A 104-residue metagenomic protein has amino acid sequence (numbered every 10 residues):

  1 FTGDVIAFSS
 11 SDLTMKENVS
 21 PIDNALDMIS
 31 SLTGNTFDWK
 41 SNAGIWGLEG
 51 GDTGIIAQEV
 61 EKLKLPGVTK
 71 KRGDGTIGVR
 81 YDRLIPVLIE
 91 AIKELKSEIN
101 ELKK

Functional and structural regions predicted by a protein language model:
F1-D82, L95-K104: C-terminal intramolecular chaperone/autoprocessing and neck/assembly modules of extracellular spikes and adhesins
